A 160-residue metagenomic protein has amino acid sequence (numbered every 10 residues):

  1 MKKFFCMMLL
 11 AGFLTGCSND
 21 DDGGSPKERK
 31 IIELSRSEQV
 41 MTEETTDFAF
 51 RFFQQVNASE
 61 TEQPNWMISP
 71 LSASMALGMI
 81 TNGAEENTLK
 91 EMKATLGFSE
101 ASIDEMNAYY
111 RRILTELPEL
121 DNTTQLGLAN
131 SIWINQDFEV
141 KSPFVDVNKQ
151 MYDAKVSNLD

Functional and structural regions predicted by a protein language model:
K2-M7: Sec-dependent signal peptide recognition, specifically the positively charged N-region followed immediately by
F13-G16: C-terminal motif of bacterial Sec signal peptides marking the signal peptidase cleavage site
S18-S35: Short, low-complexity, disordered segments immediately C-terminal to signal peptides in bacterial exported proteins
L34-M67: Post-signal-peptide N-terminal segment of Sec-exported extracytoplasmic proteins
V56-E60, T81-M92, N135-V145: Short helix-capping/linker segments at secondary-structure and domain boundaries
Q63, M106-D160: Non-catalytic, conformational "gating/processing" segments within enzyme and secreted inhibitor domains
W66-S72, L77-A84: Active-site-proximal helix/loop microenvironment of the serine DD-peptidase/beta-lactamase transpeptidase fold
I80-T115: Active-site-surrounding "flap" and adjacent substrate/cofactor-binding loops of secreted or lumenal enzymes, prototyped
